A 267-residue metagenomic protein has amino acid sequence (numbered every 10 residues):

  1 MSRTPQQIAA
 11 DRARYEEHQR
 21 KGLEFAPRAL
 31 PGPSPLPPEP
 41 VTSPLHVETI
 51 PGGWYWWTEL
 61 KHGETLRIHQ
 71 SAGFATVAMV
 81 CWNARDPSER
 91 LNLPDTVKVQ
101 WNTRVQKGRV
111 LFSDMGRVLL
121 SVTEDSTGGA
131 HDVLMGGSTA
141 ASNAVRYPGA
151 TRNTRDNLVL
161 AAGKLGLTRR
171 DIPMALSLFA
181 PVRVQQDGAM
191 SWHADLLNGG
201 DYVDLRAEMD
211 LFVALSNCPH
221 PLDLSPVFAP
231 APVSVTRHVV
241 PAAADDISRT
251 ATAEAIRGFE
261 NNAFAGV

Functional and structural regions predicted by a protein language model:
S2-V267: Intrinsically disordered, low-complexity segments enriched in small/polar residues
